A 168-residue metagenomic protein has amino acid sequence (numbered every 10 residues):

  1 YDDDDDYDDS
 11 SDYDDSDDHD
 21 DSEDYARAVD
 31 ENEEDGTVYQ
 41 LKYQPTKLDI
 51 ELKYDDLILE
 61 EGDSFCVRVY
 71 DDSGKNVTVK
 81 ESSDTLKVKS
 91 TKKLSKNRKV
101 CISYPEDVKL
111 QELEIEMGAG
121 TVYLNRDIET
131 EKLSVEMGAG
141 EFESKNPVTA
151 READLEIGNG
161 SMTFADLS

Functional and structural regions predicted by a protein language model:
Y1-M137, E143-I157, T163-S168: Acidic (Asp/Glu) and glycine-rich low-complexity loops/linkers that are typically intrinsically disordered
